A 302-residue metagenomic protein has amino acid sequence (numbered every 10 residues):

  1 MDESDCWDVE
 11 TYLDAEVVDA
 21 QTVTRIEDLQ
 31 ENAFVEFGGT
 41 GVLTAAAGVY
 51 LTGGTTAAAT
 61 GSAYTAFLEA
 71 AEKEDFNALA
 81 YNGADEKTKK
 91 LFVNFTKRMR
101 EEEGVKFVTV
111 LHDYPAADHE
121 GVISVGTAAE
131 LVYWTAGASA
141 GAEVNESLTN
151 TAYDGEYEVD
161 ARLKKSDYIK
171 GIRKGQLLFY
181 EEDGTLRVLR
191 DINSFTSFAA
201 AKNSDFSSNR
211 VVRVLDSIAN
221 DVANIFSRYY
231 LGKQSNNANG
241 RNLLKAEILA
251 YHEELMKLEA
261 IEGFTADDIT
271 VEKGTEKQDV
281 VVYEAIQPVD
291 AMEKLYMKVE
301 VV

Functional and structural regions predicted by a protein language model:
M1-V302: Surface-exposed assembly/interface segments
